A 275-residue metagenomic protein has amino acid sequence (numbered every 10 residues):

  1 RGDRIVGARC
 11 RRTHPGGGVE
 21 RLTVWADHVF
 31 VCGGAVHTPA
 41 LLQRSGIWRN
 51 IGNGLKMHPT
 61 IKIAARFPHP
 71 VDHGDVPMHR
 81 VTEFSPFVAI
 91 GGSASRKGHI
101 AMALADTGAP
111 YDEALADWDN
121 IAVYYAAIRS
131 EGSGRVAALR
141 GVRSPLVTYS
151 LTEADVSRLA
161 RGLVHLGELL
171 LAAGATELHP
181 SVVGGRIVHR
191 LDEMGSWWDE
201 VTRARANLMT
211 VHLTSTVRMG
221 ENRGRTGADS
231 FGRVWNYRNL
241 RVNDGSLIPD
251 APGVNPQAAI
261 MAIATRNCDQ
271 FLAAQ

Functional and structural regions predicted by a protein language model:
R1, A8-T82, D244, A259 (+3 more regions): Glycine-rich loop(s) and the adjacent beta-strand/alpha-helix scaffold that form part
R1, G7, A175-D250, Q257: A glycine-rich dinucleotide-binding beta-alpha-beta segment and adjacent secondary-structure elements that constitute
R4-V6, S144-P145: Hydrophobic residues embedded in beta-strands of well-ordered beta-sheets
G18, G34, R158, V211 (+3 more regions): Secondary-structure capping and boundary motifs in well-ordered enzyme cores
V19, P39-L41, H73-G74, G134-A137 (+2 more regions): Short helix/loop capping segments that flank catalytic or ligand/cofactor-binding pockets
F30, L166, M219: Conserved hydrophobic/aromatic pocket- or pore-lining residues that grip, position, or stack substrates in active sites
W48-L170, E177, T202-S215, W235 (+1 more regions): FAD cofactor-binding and catalytic pocket of flavoenzymes
H165-A173, A264-Q275: Internal hydrophobic alpha-helix adjacent to the cofactor/substrate pocket in enzyme cavities
